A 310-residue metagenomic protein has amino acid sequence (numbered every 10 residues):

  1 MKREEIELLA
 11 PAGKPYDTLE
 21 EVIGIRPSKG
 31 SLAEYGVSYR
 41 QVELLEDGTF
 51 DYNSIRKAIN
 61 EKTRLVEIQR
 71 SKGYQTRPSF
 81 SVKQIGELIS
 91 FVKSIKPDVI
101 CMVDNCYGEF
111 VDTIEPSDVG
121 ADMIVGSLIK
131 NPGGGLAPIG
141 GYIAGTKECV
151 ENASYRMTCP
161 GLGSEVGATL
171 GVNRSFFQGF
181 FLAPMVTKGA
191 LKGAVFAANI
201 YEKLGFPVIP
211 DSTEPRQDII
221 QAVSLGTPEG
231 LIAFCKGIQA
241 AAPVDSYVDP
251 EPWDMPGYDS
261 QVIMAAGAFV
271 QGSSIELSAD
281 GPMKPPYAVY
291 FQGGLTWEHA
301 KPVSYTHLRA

Functional and structural regions predicted by a protein language model:
M1-K188, K192-G193, A198-Y201, G205-I209 (+1 more regions): Conserved PLP-enzyme active-site core in the AAT-like
A10, K14, Q271, A279-G281: Extended, subdomain-level signal for the structured scaffold at the beginning of enzyme domains
G171-M185, A198-A265: Conserved small-domain helix->loop->beta segment predominantly found in fold-type I
I263-G267, M283, Y287: Accessory carbohydrate-recognition regions in carbohydrate-active enzymes
A265-E276: C-terminal structured domain segments
P285-E298: Short, hydrophobic/proline-enriched secondary-structure or compact coil segments at domain edges
T306-A310: Conserved small/polar residues in nucleotide/adenosyl-binding loops
